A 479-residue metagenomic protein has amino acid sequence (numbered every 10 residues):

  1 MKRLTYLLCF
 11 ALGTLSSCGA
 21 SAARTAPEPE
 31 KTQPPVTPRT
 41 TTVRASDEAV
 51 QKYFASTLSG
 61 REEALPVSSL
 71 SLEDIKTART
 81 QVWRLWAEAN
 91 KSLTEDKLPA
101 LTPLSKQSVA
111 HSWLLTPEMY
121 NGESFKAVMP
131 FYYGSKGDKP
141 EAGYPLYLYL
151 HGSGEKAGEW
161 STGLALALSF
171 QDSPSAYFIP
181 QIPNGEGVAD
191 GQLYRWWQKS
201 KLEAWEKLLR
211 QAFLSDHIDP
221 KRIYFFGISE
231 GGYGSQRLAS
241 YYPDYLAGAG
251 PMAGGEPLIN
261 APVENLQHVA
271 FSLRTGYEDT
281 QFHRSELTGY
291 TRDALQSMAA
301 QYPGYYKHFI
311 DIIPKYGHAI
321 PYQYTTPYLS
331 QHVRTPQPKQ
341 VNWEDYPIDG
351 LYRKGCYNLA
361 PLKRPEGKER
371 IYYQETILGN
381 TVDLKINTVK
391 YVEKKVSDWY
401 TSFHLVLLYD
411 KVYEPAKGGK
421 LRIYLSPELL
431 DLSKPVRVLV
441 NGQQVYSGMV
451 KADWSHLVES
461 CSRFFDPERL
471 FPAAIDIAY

Functional and structural regions predicted by a protein language model:
K2-C9, Y290: Sec-dependent signal peptide recognition, specifically the positively charged N-region followed immediately by
S16-S17: C-terminal motif of bacterial Sec signal peptides marking the signal peptidase cleavage site
R24-Y144, S433, S447-M449, W454-Y479: A domain-start/cap signature at the N-terminus of enzymes
P34-E63, S297-Y479: Alpha/beta-hydrolase-fold serine-hydrolase catalytic core, especially in secreted/extracellular enzymes
A142-L146, D172-Y177, D219-I223, Y242-G248 (+2 more regions): Loop/turn elements at helix/coil->beta-strand transitions in domains of secreted/extracellular proteins
G143-F213: Active-site machinery of serine-nucleophile hydrolases
L214, K221-Q267: Primarily recognizes the serine-hydrolase "nucleophile elbow" in alpha/beta-hydrolase and SGNH/GDSL folds
G248-S330: The feature captures the conserved acid-bearing segment of alpha/beta-hydrolase catalytic domains
